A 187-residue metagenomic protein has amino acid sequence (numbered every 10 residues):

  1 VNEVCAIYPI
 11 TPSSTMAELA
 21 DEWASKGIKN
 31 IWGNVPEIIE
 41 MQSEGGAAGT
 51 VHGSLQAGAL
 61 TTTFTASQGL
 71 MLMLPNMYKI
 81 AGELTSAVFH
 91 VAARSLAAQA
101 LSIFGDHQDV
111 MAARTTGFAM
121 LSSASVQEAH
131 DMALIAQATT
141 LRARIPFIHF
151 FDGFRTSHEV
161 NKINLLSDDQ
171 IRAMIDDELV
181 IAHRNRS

Functional and structural regions predicted by a protein language model:
V1-A112, G117, L134, G153-F154: Thiamine diphosphate
W32, P36, F147-S187: Conformationally flexible catalytic loops at phosphate/diphosphate-handling active centers
W32, S43, S125-V126, S187: Intrinsic-disorder/low-complexity, polar/charged segments
K79, R94, R114, R142-R144 (+3 more regions): Arginine residue identity/basic-tract feature
I103-G153, L165, D177-V180: Conserved thiamine diphosphate
